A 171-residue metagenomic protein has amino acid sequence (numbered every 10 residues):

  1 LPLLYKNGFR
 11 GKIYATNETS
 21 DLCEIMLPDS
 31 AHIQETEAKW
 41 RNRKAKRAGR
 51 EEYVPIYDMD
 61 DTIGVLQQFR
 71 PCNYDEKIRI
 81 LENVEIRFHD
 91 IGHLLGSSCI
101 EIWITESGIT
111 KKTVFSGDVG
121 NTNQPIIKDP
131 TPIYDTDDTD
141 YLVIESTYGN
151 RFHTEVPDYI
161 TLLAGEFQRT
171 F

Functional and structural regions predicted by a protein language model:
L1-T170: His/Asp/Glu-rich metal-coordinating catalytic cores of metallo-dependent phosphodiesterases/hydrolases acting on
